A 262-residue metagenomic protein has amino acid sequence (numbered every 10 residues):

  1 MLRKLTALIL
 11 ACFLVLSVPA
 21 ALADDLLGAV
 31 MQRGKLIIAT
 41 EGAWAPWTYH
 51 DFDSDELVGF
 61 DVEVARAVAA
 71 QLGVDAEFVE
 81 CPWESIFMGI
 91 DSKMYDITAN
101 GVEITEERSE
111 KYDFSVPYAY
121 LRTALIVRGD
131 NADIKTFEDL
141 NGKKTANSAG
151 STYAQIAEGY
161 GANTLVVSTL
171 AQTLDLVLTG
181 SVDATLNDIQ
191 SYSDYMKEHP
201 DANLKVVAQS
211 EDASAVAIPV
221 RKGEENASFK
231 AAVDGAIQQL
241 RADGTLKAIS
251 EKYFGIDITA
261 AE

Functional and structural regions predicted by a protein language model:
D24, V62-Q71, S151, A215-D257: Extended ligand-binding regions for polar small-molecule ligands
D24-G101: Extracytoplasmic small-molecule ligand-binding "clamshell" domains of the periplasmic binding protein/Venus flytrap
T40-W44, V79-E84, K93, I97-T105 (+4 more regions): Beta->alpha turn/N-cap motifs
T48-S54, A65-V74, S148-L170, L174 (+1 more regions): Ligand-binding cleft/hinge of the Venus flytrap
V62, E77-M88, A132, A149-S151 (+2 more regions): Short helix-initiation/N-cap motifs at beta->coil->alpha
S85-M88, V102-E110, I156-G159, L178 (+1 more regions): A ligand-binding cleft/hinge motif common to bilobed small-molecule-binding domains
Y120-V127, I189, S193-D234, I256-E262: Periplasmic-binding protein-like
R128-K144: Flexible hinge/capping segments at coil-to-helix
